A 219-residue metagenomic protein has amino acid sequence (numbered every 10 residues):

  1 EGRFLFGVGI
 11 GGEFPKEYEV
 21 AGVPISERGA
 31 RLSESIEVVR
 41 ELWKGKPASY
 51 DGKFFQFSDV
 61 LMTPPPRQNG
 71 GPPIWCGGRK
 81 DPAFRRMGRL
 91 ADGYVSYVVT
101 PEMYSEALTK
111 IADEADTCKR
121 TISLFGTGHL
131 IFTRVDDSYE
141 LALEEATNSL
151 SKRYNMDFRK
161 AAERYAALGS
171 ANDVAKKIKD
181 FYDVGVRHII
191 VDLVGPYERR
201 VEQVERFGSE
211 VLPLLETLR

Functional and structural regions predicted by a protein language model:
E1-R219: Active-site-adjacent structural elements that line small-molecule/cofactor binding pockets in enzymes
